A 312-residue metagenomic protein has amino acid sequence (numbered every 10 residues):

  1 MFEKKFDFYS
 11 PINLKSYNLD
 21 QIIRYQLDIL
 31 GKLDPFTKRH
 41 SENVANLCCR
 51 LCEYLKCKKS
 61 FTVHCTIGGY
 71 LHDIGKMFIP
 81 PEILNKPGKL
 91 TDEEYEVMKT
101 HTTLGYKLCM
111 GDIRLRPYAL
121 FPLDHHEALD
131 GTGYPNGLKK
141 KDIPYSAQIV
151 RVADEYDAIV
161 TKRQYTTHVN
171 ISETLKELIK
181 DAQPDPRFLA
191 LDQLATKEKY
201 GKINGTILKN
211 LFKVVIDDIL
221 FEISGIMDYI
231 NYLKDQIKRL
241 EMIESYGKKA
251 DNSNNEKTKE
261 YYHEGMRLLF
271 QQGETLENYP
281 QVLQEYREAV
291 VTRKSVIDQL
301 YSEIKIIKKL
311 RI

Functional and structural regions predicted by a protein language model:
F2-R311: Histidine- and acidic-residue-rich, metal-dependent catalytic cores
